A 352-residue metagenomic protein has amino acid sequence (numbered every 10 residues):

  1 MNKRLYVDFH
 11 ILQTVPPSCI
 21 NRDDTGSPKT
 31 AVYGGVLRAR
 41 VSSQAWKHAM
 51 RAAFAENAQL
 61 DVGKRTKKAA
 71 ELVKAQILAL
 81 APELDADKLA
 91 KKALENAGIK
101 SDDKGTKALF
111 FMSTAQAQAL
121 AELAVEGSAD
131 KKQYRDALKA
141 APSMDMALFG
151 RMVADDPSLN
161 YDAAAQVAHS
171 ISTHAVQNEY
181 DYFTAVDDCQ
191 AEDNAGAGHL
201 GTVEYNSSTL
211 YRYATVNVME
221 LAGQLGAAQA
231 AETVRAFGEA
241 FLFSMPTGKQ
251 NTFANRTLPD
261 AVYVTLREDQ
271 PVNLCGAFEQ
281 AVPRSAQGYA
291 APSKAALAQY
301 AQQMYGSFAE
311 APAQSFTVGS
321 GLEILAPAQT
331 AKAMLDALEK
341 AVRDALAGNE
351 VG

Functional and structural regions predicted by a protein language model:
M1-R40, W46-G352: Basic polyanion-binding and macromolecular-assembly surfaces
